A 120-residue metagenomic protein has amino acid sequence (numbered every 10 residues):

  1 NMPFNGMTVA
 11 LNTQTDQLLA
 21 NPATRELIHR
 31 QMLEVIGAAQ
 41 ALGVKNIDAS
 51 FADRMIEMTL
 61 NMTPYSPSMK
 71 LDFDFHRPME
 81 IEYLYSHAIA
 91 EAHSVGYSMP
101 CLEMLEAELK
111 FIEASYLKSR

Functional and structural regions predicted by a protein language model:
N1-L19, A23-I36, P64: Active-site-proximal catalytic alpha-helix in oxidoreductases
L27-R120: NAD(P)-dependent Rossmann-like dehydrogenase/reductase catalytic/cofactor-binding core
